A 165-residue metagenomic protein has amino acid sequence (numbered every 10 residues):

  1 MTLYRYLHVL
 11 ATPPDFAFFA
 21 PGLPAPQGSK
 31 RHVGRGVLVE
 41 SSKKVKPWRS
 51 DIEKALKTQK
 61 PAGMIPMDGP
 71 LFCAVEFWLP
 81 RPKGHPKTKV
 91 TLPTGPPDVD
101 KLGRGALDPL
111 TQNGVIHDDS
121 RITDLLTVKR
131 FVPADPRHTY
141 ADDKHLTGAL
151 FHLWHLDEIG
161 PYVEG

Functional and structural regions predicted by a protein language model:
M1-G165: Acidic, proline/glycine-enriched N-terminal capping motif
